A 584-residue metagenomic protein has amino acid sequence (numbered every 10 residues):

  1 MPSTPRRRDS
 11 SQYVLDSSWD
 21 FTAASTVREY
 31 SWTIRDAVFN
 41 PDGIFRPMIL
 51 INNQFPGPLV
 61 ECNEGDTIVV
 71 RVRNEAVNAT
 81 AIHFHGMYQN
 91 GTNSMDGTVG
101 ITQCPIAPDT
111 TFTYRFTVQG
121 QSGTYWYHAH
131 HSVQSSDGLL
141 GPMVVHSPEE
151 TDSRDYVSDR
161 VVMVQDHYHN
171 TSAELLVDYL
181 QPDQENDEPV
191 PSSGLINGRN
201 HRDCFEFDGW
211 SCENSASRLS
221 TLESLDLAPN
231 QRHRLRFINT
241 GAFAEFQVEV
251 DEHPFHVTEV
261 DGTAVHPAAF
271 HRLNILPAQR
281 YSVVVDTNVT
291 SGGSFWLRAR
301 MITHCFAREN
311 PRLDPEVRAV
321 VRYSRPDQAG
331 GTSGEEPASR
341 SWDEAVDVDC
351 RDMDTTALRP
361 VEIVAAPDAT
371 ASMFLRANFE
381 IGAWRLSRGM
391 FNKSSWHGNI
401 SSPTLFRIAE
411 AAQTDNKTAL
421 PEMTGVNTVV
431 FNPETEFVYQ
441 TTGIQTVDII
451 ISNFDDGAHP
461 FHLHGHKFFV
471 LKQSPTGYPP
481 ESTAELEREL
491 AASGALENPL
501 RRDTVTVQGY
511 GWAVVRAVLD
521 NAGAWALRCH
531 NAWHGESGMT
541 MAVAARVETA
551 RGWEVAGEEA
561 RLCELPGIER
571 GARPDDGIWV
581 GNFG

Functional and structural regions predicted by a protein language model:
P2-T22, L139-L180, H266-D448, S452-A458 (+4 more regions): Extended terminal and domain-junction accessory segments
S17-I34, F55-G91, V99-H169, S220-V250 (+6 more regions): Beta-strand cores of secreted/periplasmic/IMS beta-sandwich domains, seen most often in copper-related folds
F39-C62, W210-D226, D415-V447: N-terminal edge beta-strand
S158-Q231, I238-G241, A371, N378-E380 (+1 more regions): Acidic-aromatic/histidine active-site loop/patch
R202-E223, F306, A484-A495, L565-N582: Surface-exposed intrinsically disordered loops and tails
D251-V265, F454-G494, A532-E536, V543-A550: Active/binding-pocket-proximal capping segment
G262, T414-T428, T435-V438, L471-T506: Intrinsic, low-complexity N-terminal interaction/targeting segments
A492-G535, V543-A544: C-terminal structured "cap/appendage" subdomains that terminate the fold
